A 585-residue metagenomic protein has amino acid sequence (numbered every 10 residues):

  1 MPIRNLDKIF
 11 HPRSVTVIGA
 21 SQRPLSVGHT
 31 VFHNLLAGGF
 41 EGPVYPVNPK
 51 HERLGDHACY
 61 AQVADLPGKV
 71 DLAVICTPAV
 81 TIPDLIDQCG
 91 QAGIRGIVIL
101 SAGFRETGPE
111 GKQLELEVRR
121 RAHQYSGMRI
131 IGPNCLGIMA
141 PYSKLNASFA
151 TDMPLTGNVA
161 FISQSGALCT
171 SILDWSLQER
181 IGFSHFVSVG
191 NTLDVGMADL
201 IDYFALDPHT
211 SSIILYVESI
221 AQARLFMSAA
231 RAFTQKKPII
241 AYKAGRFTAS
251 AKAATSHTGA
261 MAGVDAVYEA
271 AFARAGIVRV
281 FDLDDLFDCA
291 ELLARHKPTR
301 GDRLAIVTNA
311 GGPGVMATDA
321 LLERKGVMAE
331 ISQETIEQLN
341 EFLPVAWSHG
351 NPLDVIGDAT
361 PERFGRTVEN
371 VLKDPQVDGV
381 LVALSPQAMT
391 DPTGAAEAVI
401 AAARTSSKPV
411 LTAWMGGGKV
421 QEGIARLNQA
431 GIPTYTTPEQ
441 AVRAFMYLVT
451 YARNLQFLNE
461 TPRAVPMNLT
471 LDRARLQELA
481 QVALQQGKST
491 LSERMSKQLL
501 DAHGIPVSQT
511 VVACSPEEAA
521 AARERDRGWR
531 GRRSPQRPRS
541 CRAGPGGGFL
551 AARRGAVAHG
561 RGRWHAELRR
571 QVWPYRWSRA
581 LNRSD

Functional and structural regions predicted by a protein language model:
M1-R539, A543-D585: Catalytic-core regions of core metabolic enzymes, especially those transforming organic acids/acyl-group intermediates
